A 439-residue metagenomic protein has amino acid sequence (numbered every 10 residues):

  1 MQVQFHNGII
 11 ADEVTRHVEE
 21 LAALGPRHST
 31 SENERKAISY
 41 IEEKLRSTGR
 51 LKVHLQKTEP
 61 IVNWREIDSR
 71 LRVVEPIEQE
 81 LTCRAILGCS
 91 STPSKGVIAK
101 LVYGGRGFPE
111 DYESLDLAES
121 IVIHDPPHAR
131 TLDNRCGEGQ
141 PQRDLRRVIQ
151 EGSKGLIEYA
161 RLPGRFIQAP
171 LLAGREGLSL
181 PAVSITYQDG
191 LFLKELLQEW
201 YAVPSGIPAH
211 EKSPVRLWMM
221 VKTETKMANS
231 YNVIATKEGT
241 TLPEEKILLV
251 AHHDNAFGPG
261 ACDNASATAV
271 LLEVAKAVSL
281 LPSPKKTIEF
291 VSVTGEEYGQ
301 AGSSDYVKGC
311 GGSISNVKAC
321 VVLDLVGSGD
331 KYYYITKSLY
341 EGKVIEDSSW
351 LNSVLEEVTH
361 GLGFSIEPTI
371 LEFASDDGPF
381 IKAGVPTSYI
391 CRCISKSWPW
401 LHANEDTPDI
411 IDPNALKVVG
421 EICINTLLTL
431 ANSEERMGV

Functional and structural regions predicted by a protein language model:
M1-E32, Q56-T58, F166-L172, A182 (+3 more regions): N-terminal capping segment at the start of a domain
M1-G8, A23-E32, E42, T92 (+9 more regions): Second-shell loop/turn segments in exported
N7, A11, R16-I121, P127-D133: Noncatalytic luminal/extracellular "stalk/propeptide" segments of secretory-pathway proteins
T82-C83, L87-S114, L172-G260, K276 (+3 more regions): Soluble metallo-hydrolase cores and metallopeptidase-like ectodomains found primarily in the secretory/periplasmic
P127-A129, R161-P163, T223, H253-A256 (+2 more regions): Acidic, glycine-rich active-site loops and adjacent beta-strand->loop/helix elements that engage anionic groups
G190, S283, V293-S395, E435-G438: Metal-dependent peptidase/peptidase-like ectodomains
A261-V274: Active-site alpha-helical elements of protease catalytic centers
L280, I288, S397-V439: His/Asp/Glu-rich mid-to-C-terminal helical/loop segments that flank catalytic regions of hydrolases
